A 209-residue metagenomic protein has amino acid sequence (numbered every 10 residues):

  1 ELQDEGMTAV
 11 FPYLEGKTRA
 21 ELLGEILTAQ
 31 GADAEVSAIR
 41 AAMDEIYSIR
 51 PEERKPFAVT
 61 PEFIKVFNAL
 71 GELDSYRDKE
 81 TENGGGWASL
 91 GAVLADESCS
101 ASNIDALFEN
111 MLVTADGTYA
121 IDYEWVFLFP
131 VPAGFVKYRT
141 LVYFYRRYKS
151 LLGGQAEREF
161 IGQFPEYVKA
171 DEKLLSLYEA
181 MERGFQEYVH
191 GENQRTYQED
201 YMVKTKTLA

Functional and structural regions predicted by a protein language model:
E1-L2, M111: Short, exposed beta-strand/loop patches in secreted or surface proteins that constitute
L2-G85: Conserved structural core of kinase catalytic domains
R19-L27, S75-G91, A101-D105, L112 (+2 more regions): Short, Lys/Arg-enriched charge-dense amphipathic segments
D33-A42, A95-C99, H190-D200: Hydrophobic transmembrane alpha-helix bundles
N83-W87, M111, G117, R158-Q163: Hydrophobic transmembrane helix bundles of membrane-integrated enzymes that assemble and modify cell-envelope
S89-G153: Catalytic activation segment of kinase domains across protein kinase-like and atypical kinase folds
F129-R139, F144-A209: Helical subdomain adjoining the active site within ATP-dependent kinase catalytic cores
